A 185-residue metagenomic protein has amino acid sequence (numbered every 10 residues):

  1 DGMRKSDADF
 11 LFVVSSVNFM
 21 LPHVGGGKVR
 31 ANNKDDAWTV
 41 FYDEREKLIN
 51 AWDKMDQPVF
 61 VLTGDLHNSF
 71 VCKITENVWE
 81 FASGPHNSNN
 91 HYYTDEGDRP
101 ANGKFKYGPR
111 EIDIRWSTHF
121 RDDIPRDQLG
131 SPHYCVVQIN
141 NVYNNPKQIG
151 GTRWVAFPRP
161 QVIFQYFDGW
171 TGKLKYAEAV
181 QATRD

Functional and structural regions predicted by a protein language model:
D1-D185: Long, structured stretches of catalytic cores involved in phosphate-ester chemistry, encompassing
